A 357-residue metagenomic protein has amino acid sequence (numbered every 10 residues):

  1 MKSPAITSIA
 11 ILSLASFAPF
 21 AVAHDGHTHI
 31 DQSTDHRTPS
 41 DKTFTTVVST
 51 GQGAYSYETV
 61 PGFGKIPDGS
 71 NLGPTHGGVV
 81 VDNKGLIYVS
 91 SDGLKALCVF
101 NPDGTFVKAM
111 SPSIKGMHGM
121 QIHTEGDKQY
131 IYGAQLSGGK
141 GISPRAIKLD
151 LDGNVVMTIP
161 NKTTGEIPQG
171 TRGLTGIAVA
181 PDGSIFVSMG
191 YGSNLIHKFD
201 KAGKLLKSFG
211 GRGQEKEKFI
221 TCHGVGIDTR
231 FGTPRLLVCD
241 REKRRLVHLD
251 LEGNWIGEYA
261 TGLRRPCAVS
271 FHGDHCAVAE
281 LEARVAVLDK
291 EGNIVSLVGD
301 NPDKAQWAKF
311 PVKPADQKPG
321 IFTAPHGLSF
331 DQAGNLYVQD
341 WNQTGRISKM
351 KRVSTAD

Functional and structural regions predicted by a protein language model:
D31-P61: Blade/loop signatures of beta-propeller domains
P61-S70, N154-R172, K204-I220, S296-G320: Surface-exposed loop and turn segments in beta-propeller and other repeat-based domains that flank or scaffold
G69-K84, I114-Q129, L136-S137, T164-S184 (+5 more regions): Beta-rich, blade/repeat-based domains predominating in secreted/periplasmic proteins but also intracellular
V89-S90, G133, V187-S188, V238 (+2 more regions): Residue position within the beta-strands of beta-propeller blades
D92-G93, G138-S143, M189-G192, R241-E242 (+1 more regions): Short, solvent-exposed loop/turn segments at conserved positions within beta-propeller repeat blades
A96-C98, P144-I147, N194-K198, R245-V247 (+2 more regions): A short loop-to-beta-strand structural motif that recurs across blades of beta-propeller domains
F100-T105, D150-N154, D200-K204, D250-N254 (+2 more regions): Short loop/turn segments that connect beta-strands within beta-propeller blades
T323-D357: Blade-level signature of beta-propeller repeat domains, shared across WD40, Kelch, NHL, RCC1 and BNR/Asp-box propellers
